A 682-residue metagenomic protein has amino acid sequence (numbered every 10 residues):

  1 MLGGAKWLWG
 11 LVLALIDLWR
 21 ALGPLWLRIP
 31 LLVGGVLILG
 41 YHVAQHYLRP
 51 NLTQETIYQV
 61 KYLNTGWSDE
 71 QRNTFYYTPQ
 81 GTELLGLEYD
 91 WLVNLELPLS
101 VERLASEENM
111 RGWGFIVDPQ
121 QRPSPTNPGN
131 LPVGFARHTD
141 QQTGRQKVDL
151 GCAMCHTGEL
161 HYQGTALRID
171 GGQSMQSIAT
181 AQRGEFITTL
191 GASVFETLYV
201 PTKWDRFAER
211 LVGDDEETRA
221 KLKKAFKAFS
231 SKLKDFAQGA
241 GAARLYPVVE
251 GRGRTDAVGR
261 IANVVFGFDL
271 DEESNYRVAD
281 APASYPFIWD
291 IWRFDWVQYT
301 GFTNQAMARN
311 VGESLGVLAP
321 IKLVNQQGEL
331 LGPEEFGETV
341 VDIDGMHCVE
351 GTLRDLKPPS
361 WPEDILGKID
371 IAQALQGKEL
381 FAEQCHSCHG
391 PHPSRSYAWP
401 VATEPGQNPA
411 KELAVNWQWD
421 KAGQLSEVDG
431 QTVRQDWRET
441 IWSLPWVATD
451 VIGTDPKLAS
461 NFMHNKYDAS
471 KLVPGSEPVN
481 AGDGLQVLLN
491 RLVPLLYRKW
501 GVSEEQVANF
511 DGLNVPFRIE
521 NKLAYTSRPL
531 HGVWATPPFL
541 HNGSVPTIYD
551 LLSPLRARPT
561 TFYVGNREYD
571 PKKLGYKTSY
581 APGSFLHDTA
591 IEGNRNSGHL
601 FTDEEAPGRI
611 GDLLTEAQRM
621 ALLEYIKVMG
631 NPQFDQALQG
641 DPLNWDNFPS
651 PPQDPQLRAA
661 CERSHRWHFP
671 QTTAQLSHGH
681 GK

Functional and structural regions predicted by a protein language model:
M1-L25: N-terminal Lys/Arg-rich, disordered targeting/topogenic segments
L15, L22-L31, L37-K682: Periplasmic c-type cytochrome electron-transfer domains
